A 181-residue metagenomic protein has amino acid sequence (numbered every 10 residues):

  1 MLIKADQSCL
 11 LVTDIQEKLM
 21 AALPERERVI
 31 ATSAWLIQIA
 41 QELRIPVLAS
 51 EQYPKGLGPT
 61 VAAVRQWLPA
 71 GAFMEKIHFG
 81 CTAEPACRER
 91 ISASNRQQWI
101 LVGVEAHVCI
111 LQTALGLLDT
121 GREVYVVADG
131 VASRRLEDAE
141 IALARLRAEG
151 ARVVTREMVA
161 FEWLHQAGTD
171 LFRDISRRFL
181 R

Functional and structural regions predicted by a protein language model:
L2-Q7, L43, G56-R181: Active-site-adjacent betaalpha module
A5-S8, P24-A49: A short alpha/beta connector and helix-capping loop motif
S8-I15: N-terminal nucleotide-binding beta1-loop-alpha1 segment
L11, A34, Q38, E149-V154: A generic structural signal for ordered secondary structure
I15, A49-Q52, A128: A cross-domain feature marking catalytic cores of carbohydrate-active enzymes and several ubiquitous metabolic/repair
E17-A21: Short acidic, Gly/Ser-rich segments with clustered Asp/Glu that frequently serve as metal-coordination loops in enzyme
A22-R26, L136-D138: Short, solvent-exposed loop/turn segments at secondary-structure boundaries
E27-I30, E51-G58, C81: Generic alpha-helical scaffold signal
